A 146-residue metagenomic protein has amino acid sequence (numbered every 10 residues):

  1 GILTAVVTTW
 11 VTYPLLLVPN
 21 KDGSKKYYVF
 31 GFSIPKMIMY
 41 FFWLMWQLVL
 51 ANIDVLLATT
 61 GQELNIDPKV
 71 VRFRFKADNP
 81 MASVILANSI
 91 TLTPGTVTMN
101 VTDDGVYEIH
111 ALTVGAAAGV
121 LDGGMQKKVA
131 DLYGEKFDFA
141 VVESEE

Functional and structural regions predicted by a protein language model:
G1-N52: Membrane-targeting alpha-helical segments
K25-V29, A58-T60, V97-V101: Short hydrophobic/aromatic-rich motifs at helix boundaries and adjacent loops
G31-F75, N79: Flexible, solvent-exposed loop/hinge segments and secondary-structure transition points
L64-E146: Terminal membrane-proximal soluble interaction domains of membrane-associated proteins
